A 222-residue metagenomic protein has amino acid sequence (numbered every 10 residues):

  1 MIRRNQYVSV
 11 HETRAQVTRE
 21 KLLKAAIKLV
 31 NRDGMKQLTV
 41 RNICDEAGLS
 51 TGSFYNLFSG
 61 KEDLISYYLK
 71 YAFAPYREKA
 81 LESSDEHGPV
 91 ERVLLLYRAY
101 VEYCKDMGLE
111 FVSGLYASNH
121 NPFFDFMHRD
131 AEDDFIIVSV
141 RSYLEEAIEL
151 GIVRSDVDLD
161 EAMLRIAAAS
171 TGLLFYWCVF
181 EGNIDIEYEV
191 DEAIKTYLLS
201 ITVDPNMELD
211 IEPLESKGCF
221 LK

Functional and structural regions predicted by a protein language model:
M1-Q6, E102, V138, S142-L150 (+2 more regions): C-terminal peripheral helix-coil segments that are non-catalytic and often amphipathic
A15-A26, I43, Y68-A72, Y76 (+1 more regions): Generic hydrophobic, amphipathic alpha-helix propensity
K21, L29-D63, Y67: Helix-turn-helix
T39, E110-L115, F126-M127, D156-V157 (+1 more regions): Short, hydrophobic secondary-structure boundary micro-motifs
Y67, L81-L109, M163-I166, E187: Hydrophobic alpha-helical connector segments
A80-S83, F111-N119, W177-E181: Secondary-structure edge/capping motif, primarily at the C-terminal ends of alpha-helices and the immediately following
E91, A131-D133, E149-R165, D185-Y188 (+1 more regions): All-alpha amphipathic helical-bundle segments outside canonical DNA-binding/catalytic cores that form hydrophobic
K105-R141, I152: Short secondary-structure transition hinges
